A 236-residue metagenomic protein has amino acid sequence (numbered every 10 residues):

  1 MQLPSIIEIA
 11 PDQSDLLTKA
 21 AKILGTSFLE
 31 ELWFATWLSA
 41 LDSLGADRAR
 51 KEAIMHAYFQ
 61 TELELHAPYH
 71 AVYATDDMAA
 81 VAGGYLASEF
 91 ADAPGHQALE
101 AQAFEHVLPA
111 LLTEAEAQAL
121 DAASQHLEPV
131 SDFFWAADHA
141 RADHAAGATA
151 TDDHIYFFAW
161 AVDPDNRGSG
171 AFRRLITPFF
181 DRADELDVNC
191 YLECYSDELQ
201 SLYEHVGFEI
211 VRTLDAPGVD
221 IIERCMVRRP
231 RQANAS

Functional and structural regions predicted by a protein language model:
M1-T18, K22, T26, D77 (+1 more regions): Conserved N-terminal entry element of GNAT/NAT acetyltransferase domains
R48-Y73, F133, D152, Y156: A short helix-loop-beta-strand connector motif used in the catalytic cores of GNAT acetyltransferases and, in some
E64-Y85, D163-D165: Conserved beta-hairpin
V81-A161, P217: Conserved acyl-donor/pantetheine-binding loop and adjacent beta-alpha core of acyl/acetyltransferases and related
H154-I155, R182-Y195: Conserved GNAT acetyl-CoA-binding A-motif
F158-R167, Y191-Q200, D215-V219, R228-P230: Conserved beta-strand-loop-alpha-helix junction that forms the acyl-donor binding cleft
A159-V162, G168-D181: Conserved acetyl-CoA-binding loop-helix of GNAT-fold acetyltransferases
R173, E185-D187, S196-L214, V219: Conserved active-site alpha-helix within GNAT-family acetyltransferase domains
